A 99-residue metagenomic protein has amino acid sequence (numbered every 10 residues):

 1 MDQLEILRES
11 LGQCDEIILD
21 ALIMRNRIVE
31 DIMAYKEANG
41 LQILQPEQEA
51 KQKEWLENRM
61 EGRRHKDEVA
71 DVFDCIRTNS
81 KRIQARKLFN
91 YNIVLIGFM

Functional and structural regions predicted by a protein language model:
M1-M99: N-terminal hydrophobic or amphipathic helices and topogenic motifs
